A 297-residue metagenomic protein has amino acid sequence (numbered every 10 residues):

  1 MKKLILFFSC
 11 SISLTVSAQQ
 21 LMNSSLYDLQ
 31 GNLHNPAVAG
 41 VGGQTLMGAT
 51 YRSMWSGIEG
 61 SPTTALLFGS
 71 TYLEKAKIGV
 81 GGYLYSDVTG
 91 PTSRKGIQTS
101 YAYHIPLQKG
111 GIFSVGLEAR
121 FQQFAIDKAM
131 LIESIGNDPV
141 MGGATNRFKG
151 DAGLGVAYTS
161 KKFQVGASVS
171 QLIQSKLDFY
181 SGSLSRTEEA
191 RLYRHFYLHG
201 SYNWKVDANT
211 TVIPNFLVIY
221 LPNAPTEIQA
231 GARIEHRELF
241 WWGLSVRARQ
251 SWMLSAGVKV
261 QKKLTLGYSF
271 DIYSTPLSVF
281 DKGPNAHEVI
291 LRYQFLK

Functional and structural regions predicted by a protein language model:
M1-L4, L107-K109: Positively charged n-region of N-terminal signal peptides that target proteins for export
K3-S13: Sec-dependent N-terminal signal peptides
Q19-K297: Subset of outer-membrane beta-barrel
